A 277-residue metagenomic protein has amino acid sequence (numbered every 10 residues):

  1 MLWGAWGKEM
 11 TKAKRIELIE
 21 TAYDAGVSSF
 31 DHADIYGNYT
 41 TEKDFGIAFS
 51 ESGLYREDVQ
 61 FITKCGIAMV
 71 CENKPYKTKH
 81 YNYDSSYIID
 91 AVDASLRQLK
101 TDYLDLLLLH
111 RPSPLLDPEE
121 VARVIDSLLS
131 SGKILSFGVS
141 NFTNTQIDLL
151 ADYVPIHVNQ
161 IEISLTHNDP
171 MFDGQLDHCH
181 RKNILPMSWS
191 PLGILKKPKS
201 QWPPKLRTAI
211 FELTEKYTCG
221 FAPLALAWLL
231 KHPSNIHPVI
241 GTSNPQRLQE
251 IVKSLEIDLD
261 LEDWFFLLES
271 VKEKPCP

Functional and structural regions predicted by a protein language model:
M1-K12, K74-S86: Active-site mouth loops of central-metabolism enzymes
M1-Q60, D102: N-terminal binding-site loop/beta-alpha segment at the start of enzyme catalytic domains that lines or forms
E9-A22, Y83-Q98, T143-I147: Short, acidic/polar
S52, R56-Y83: Structural motif corresponding to the early beta-alpha repeats
R56-V59, T63, D102-L106, L135-S136 (+2 more regions): Short acidic capping loops at alpha-helix termini that bridge into adjacent secondary structure
L96-L115: Active-site groove signature of glycoside hydrolases
P112-P277: Beta/alpha (TIM)-barrel catalytic core signal, keyed to glycine-rich beta->alpha loops juxtaposed to Asp/Glu that bind
